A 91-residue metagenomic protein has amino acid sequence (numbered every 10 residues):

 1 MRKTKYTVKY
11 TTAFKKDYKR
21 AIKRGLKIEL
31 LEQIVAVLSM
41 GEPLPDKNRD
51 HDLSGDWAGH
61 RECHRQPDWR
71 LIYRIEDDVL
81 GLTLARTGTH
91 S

Functional and structural regions predicted by a protein language model:
M1-T7, A13-K16, K23-E29, Q33 (+2 more regions): Enriched for short, Lys/Arg-rich terminal
T7-V8, D46: Residues that recognize and position ribonucleotide moieties
Y18-I22, L38-S39: Hydrophobic residues in alpha-helical segments
A36-H64: A short, surface-exposed loop/turn module that caps and links secondary-structure elements
